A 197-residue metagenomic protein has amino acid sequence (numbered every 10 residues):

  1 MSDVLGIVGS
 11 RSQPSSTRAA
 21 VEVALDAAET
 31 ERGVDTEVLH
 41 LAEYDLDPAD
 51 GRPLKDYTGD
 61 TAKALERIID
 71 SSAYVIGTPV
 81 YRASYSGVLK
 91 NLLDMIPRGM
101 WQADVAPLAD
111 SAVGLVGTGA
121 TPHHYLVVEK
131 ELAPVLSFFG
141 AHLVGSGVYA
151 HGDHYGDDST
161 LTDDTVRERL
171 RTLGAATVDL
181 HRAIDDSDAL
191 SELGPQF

Functional and structural regions predicted by a protein language model:
M1-G6, A112, Y149-D158: A short small-residue
M1-M100, E168-R171, S187, S191-F197: N-terminal beta1-alpha1-beta2 submodule of the flavodoxin-like/Rossmannoid cofactor-binding fold
E37-P48, V105-P107, F139-D157: Mobile beta-alpha loop/short-helix "lid" or hinge segments that flank ligand
Y74-T78, R82, L108-G117: Catalytic nucleophile loop
I96-A112: A contiguous binding-surface segment within folded domains or other stable secondary-structure elements
A109-H151, E168: Short, glycine-/small-residue-rich phosphate/pyrophosphate-handling segment
L143-F197: Glycine-rich phosphate/pyrophosphate-binding loop and the adjoining helix
